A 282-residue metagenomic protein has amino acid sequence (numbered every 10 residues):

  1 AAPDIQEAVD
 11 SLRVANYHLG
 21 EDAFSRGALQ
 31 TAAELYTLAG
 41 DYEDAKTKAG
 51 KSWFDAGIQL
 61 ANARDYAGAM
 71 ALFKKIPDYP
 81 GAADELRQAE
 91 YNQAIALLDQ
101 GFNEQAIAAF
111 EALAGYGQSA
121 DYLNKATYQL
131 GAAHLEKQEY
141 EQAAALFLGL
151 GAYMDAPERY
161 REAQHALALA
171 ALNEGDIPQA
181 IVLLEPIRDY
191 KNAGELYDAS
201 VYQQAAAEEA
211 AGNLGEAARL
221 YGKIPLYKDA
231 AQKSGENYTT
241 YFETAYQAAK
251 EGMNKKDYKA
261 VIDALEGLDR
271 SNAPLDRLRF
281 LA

Functional and structural regions predicted by a protein language model:
A1-S11, Y36-K48, F73-E85, F110-Y122 (+4 more regions): Short solvent-exposed coil/turn linkers within tandem alpha-helical repeat scaffolds
D10-F24, T47-A61, D84-L98, D121-L135 (+4 more regions): Alpha-helical tetratricopeptide repeat
D22, R26, A33-L38, F110 (+4 more regions): Non-catalytic tandem-repeat scaffold regions and their flanking low-complexity/translocation tails
N254: Extracytoplasmic/periplasm-facing segments of secreted or lipoprotein envelope proteins
